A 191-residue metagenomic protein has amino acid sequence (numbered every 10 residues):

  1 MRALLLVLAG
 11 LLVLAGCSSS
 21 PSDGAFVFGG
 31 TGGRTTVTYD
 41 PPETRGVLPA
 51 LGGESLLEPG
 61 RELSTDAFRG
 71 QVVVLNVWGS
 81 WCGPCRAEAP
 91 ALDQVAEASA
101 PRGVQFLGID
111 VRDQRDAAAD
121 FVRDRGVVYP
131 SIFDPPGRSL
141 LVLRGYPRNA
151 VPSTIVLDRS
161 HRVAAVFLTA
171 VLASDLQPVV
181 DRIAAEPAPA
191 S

Functional and structural regions predicted by a protein language model:
M1-E54, E186-S191: N-terminal targeting signals for export/organelle localization
L4-G16, V73, D110-V111, P130-P135 (+1 more regions): Hydrophobic alpha-helical membrane segments, chiefly transmembrane helices and signal peptide h-regions, characterized
C17, C82-C85: Short cysteine clusters
A50-V73: A short beta-strand-turn-helix
V74-L75, F106: Hydrophobic beta-strand anchors of alpha/beta hydrolase catalytic cores
N76-C82, V111: Aromatic-flanked redox-active Cys/Sec active sites in thiol-based oxidoreductases, especially the WC-centered
R86-R125, P135-V142: Structural microenvironment flanking redox-active thiols in thiol-disulfide oxidoreductases
D120-V128, D134-S191: Thiol/disulfide oxidoreductase modules built on the thioredoxin-like
